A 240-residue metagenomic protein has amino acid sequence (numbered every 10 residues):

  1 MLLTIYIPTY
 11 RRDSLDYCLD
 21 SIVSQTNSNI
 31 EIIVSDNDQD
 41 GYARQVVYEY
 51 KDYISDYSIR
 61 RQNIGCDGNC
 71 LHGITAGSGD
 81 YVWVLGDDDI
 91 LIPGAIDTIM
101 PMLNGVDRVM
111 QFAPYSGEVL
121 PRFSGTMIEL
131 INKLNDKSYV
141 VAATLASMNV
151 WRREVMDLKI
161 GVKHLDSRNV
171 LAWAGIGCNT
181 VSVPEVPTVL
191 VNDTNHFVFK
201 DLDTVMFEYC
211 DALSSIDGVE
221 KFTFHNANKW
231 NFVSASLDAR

Functional and structural regions predicted by a protein language model:
R11-S24: Short, well-formed alpha-helical segments that are part of the catalytic scaffolds of diverse glycosyltransferases
I30-Q39, S58-R60: Short beta-strand/loop segment that forms part of the nucleotide-sugar
D36-Q45, G86: A conserved acidic beta->alpha catalytic loop
R60-G77: Glycine-rich, basic loop-to-helix element that forms the pyrophosphate-binding segment of sugar-nucleotide handling
V82: Short aromatic/hydrophobic "clamp" motif used to bind/position activated sugar donors
I96-S124: Conserved donor NDP-sugar-binding/catalytic core segment of glycosyltransferases
L130-F207: Conserved nucleotide-sugar donor-binding catalytic segment
V198-R240: Catalytic core of nucleotide-sugar-dependent glycosyltransferases
